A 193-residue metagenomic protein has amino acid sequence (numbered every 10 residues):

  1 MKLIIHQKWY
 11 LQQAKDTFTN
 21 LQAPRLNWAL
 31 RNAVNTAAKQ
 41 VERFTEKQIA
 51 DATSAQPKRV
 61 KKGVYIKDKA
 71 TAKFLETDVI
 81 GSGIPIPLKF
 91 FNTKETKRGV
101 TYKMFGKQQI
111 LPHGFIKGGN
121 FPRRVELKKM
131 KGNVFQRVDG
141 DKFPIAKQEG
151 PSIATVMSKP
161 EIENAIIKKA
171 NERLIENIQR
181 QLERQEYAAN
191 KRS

Functional and structural regions predicted by a protein language model:
M1-S193: Short, Lys/Arg-rich flexible segments
